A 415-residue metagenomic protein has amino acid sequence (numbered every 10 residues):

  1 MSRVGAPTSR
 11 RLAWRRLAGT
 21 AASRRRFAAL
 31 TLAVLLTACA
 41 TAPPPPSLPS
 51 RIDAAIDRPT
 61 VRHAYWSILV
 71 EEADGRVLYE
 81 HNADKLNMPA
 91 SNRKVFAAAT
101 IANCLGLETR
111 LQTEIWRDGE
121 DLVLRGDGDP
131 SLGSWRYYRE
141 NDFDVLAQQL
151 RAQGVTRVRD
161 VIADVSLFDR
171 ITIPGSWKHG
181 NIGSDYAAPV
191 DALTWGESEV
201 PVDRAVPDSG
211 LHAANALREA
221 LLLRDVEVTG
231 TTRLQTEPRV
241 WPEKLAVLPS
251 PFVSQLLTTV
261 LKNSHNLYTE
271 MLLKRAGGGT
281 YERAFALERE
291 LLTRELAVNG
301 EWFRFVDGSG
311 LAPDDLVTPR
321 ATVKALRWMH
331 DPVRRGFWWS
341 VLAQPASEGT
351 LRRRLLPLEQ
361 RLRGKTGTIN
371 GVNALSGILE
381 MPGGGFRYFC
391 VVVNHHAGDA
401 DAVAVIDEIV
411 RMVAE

Functional and structural regions predicted by a protein language model:
A6-R10, R15-R24: Intrinsic, low-complexity polybasic segments
A28-A38: Bacterial N-terminal signal peptides
C39-L86, L107-E108, L146-G154, E415: Beta-lactamase-like hydrolase cores
G75, P89-L107, V161, L193 (+4 more regions): Active-site SXXK
E80, L273, G277-E415: Small-residue-rich helix-loop
N103-G119, D225, T229-R233, R335-W339: Short, well-structured active-site flanking segments
R110-D169, N181-D185, D191-G196: Active-site-adjacent, His/Asp/Glu-enriched structural segments that form or flank metal-binding and acid/base networks
E199-W338: A small/polar active-site loop signature that marks catalytic segments
